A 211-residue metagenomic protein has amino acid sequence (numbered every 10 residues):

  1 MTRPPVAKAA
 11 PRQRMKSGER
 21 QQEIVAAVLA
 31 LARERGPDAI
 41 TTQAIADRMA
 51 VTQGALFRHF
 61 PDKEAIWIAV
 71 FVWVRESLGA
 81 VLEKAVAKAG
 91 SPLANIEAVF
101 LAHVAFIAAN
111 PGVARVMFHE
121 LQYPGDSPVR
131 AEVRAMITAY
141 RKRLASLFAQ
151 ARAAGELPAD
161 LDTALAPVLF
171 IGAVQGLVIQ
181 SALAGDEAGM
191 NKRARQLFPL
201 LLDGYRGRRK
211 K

Functional and structural regions predicted by a protein language model:
M1-E19, L183, R209-K211: N-terminal intrinsically disordered/low-complexity leader segments
R12, V72-V99, V129, A145: Amphipathic alpha-helical linker/stalk segments
R20-L29, I45, V70-V74, L78 (+1 more regions): Generic hydrophobic, amphipathic alpha-helix propensity
E23, L31-A65, A69: Helix-turn-helix
A69, E83-V113, T163, P167-F170 (+1 more regions): Hydrophobic alpha-helical connector segments
E76-G79, E83, S127-A154, A164-V168 (+2 more regions): Amphipathic alpha-helical packing segments from all-alpha helical-bundle domains
F106-A109, S146, Q150, F170-A188 (+1 more regions): Amphipathic C-terminal alpha-helical segment
A108-P128: Amphipathic alpha-helical segments used for helix-helix packing
